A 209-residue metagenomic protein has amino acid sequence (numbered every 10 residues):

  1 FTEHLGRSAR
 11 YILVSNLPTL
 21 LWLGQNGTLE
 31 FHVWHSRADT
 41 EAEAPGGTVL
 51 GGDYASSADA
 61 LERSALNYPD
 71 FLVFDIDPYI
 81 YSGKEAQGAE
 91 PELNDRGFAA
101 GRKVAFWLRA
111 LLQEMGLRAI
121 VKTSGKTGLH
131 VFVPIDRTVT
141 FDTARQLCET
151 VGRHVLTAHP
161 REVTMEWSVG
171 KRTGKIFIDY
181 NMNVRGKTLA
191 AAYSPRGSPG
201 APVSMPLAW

Functional and structural regions predicted by a protein language model:
F1: Active-site pocket-lining segments that scaffold enzyme catalytic pockets across diverse folds
H4: An anionic, turn-rich surface loop/hairpin at beta-sheet edges that serves as a generic interaction/coordination patch
Y11-L72, P78-F98, R102, W107 (+2 more regions): C-terminal accessory nucleic-acid interaction domains of nucleic acid-metabolism proteins
A100, K122, I135-T138: Nucleic-acid 5′ end/cap handling module spanning
T123-V133: Short, conserved phosphate-binding/catalytic loop or strand-edge motifs used in phosphoryl-/nucleotidyl-transfer
F132-Q146: Catalytic palm subdomain of template-directed nucleic-acid polymerases, centered on the conserved carboxylate motif
